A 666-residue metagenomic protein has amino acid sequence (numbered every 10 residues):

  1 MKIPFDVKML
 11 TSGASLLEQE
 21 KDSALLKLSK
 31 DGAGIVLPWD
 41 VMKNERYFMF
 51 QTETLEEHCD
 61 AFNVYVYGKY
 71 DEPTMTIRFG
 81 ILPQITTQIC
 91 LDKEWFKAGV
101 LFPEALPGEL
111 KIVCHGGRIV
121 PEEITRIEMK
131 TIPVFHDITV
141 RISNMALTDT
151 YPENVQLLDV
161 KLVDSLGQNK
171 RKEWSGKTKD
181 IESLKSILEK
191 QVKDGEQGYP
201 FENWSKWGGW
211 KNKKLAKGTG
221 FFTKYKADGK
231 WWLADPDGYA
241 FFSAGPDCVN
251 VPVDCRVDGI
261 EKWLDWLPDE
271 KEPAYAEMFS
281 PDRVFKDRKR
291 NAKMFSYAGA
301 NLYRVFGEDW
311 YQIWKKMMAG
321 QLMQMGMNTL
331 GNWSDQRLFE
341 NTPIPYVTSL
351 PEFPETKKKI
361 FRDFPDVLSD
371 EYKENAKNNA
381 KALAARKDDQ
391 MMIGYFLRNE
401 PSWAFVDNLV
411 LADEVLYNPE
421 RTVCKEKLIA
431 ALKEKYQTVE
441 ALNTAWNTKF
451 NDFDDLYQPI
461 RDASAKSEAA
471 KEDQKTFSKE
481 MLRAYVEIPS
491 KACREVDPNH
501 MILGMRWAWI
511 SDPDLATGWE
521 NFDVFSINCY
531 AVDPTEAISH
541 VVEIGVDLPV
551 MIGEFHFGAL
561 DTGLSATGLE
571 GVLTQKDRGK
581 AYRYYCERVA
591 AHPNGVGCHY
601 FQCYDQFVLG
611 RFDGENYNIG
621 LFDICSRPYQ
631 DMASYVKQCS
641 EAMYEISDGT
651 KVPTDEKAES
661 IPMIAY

Functional and structural regions predicted by a protein language model:
M1-P38: Glycan-recognition and processing domains
L25-C114, I138: Extracellular ligand-binding interfaces
E128-H136: Short beta-strand-plus-loop segments that form exposed binding edges in beta-rich domains
G176-E340, K359-D388, E472-M481: Active-site-adjacent substrate/metal-binding segments within catalytic domains of carbohydrate-active enzymes
P236, P246-D247, D254, I260-E308 (+1 more regions): Polysaccharide-binding and catalytic clefts of secreted carbohydrate-active enzymes
K293-L302, T356-P365, Y457-K475, A508 (+3 more regions): Active-site clefts of carbohydrate-active enzymes
L411-K427, F601-Y666: Aromatic-rich peripheral "rim/lid" segments of glycoside hydrolase catalytic domains that contact and position glycan
E472, T476-G568, R583-A590: Glycoside hydrolase catalytic-domain groove-lining segments
